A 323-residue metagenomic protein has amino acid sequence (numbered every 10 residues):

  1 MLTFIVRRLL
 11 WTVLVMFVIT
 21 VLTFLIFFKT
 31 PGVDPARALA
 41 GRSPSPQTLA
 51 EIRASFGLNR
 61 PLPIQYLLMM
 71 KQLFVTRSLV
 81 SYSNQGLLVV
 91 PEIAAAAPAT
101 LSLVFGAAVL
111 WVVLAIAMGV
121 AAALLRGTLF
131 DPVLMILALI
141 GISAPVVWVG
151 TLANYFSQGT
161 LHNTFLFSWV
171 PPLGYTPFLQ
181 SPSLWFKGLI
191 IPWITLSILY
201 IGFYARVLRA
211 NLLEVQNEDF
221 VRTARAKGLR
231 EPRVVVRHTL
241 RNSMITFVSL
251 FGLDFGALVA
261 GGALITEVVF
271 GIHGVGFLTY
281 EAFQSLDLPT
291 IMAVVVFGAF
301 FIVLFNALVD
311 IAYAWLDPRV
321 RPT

Functional and structural regions predicted by a protein language model:
L2-T3, M16, I93, A97-F130 (+2 more regions): Alpha-helical transmembrane segments of integral membrane proteins, especially multi-pass inner/plasma-membrane
V6-M16: N-terminal signal-anchor/signal peptide hydrophobic helix marking the start of the first transmembrane segment
T12, S43, L139, Y155 (+3 more regions): Residue-level recognition of pore/gate-forming positions within transmembrane alpha-helices of multi-pass
V15-L67, S157, L161-W185: Hydrophobic alpha-helical transmembrane segments of membrane transport/permease proteins and related membrane-embedded
M16-L22, L139-Y155, L250-F251, F255: Hydrophobic alpha-helical membrane-insertion segments
P44-V75, V221, F270-A282: Short hydrophobic, aromatic-rich alpha-helical segments embedded in or entering the lipid bilayer of multi-pass
N59-I116: An internal, D/E-rich "acidic patch" concept
